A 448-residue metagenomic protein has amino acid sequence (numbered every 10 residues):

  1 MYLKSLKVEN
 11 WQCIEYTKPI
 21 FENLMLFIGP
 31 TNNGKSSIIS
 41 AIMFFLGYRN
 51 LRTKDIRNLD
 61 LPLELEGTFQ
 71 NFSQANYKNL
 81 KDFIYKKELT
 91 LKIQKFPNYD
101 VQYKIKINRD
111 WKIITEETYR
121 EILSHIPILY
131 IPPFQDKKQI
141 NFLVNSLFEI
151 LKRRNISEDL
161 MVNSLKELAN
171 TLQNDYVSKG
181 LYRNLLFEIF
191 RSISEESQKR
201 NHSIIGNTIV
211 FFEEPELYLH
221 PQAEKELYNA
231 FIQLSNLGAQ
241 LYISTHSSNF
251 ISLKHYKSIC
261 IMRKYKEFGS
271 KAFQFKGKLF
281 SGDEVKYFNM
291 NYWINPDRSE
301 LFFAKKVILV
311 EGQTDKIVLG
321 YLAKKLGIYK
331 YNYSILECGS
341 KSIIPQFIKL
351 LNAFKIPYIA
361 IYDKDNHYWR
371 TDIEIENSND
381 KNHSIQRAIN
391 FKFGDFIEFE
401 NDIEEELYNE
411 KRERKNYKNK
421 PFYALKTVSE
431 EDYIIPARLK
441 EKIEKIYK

Functional and structural regions predicted by a protein language model:
M1-G47, N174-D297, I317: Switch/communication elements of ASCE P-loop NTPase nucleotide-binding domains
T17, P127, T208-I209, K306 (+1 more regions): The start of beta-strands in P-loop NTPase/AAA+ ATPase cores
I39-K86: Conserved P-loop NTP-binding catalytic core
I56-F69, T115-K138: ABC ATPase nucleotide-binding domain signature region
D60-L65, K87-L89, I122-I128, A239 (+4 more regions): Short glycine-/polar-rich loops that comprise or flank the Walker A/P-loop and associated switch/sensor motifs
K104-K106, L123-F212, I373: Extended helical coiled-coil dimerization/tether regions that scaffold and oligomerize large DNA-maintenance assemblies
K257-N366: RecA-like P-loop NTPase motor core
K364, W369-I434: Activity-critical C-terminal alpha-helical subdomain
